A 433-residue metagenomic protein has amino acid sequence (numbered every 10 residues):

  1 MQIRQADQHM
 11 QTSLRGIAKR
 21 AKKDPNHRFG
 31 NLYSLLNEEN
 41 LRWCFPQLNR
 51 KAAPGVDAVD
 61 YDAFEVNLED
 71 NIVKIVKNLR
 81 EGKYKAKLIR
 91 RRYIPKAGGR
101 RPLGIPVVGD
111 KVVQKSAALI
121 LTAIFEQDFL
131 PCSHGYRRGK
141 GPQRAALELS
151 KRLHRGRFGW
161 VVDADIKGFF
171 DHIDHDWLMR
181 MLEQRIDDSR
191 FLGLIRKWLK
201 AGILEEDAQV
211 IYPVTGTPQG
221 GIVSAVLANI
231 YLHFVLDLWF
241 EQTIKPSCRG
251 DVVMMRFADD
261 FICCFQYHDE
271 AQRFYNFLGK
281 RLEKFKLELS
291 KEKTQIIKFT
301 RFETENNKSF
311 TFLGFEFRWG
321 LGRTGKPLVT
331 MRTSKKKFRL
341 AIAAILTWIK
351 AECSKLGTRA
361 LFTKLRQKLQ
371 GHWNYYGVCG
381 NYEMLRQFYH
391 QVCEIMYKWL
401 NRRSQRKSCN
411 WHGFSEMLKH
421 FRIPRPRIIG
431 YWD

Functional and structural regions predicted by a protein language model:
M1-D433: Non-catalytic terminal/accessory segments
